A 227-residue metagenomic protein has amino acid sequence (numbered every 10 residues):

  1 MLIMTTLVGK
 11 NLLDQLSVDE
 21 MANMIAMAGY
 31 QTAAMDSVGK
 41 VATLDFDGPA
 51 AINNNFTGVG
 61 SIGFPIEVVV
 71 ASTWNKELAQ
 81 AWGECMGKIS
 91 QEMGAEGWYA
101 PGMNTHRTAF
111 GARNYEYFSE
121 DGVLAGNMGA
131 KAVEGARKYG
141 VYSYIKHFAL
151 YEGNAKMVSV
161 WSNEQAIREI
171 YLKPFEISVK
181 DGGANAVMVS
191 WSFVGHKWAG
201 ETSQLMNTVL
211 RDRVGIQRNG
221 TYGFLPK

Functional and structural regions predicted by a protein language model:
M1-K227: Glycoside hydrolase catalytic-domain context in secreted enzymes
